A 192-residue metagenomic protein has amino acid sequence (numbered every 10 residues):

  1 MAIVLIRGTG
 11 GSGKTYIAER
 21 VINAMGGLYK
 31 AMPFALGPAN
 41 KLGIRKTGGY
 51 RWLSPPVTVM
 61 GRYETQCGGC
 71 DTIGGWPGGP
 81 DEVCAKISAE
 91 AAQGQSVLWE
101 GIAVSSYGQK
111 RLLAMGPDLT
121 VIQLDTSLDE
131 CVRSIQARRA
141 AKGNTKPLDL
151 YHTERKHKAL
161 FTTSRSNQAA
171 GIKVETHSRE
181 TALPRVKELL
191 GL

Functional and structural regions predicted by a protein language model:
I6: Hydrophobic anchor at the beta1->P-loop junction of P-loop NTPases
T9-G10: The conserved Walker
K14: Conserved lysine of the Walker
I17-A18, I22: Post-Walker A alpha-helix
N23-L36: Post-Walker A helix-loop "phosphate-sensing" segment adjacent to the P-loop in P-loop NTPases
L42-A103: Conserved nucleotide-sensing/catalytic segment adjacent to the nucleotide-binding pocket in NTP-handling enzymes
E100-G101, M115-A137: Conserved phosphate-donor/acceptor-positioning beta-strand/loop module used by diverse small-molecule
F161-L192: NTP-dependent small-molecule kinase module
